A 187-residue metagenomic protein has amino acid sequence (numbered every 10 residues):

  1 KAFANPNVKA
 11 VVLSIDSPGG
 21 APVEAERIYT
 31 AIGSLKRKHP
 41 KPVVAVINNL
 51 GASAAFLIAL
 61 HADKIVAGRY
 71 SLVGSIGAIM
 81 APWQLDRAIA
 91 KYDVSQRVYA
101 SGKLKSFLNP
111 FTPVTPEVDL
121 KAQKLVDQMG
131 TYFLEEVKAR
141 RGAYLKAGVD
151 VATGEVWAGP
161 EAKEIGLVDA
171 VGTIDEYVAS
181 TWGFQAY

Functional and structural regions predicted by a protein language model:
K1-L57, A62-G68, I79-Y187: N-terminal organellar transit peptides
I76: A substrate-binding/cap region within the structured catalytic cores of diverse enzymes
